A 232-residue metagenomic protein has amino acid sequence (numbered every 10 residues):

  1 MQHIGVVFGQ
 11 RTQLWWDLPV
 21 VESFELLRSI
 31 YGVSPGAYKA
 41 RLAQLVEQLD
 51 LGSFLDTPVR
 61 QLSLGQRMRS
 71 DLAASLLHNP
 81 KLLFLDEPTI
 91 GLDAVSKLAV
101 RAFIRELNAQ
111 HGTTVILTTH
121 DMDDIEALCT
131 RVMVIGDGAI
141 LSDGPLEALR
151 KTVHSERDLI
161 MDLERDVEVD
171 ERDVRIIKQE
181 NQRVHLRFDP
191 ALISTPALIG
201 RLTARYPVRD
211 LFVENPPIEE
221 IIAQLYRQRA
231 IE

Functional and structural regions predicted by a protein language model:
D17, P58-L62: Conserved ABC ATPase signature
E25, S29, A37-F54: Conserved ABC ATPase "signature" region
L72: Hydrophobic anchor residue at the start of the ABC signature
N79: Conserved catalytic motifs of ABC-family nucleotide-binding domains
L83-E87: Catalytic Walker B motif of ABC-type/P-loop ATPase nucleotide-binding domains
R101-D189: ABC transporter nucleotide-binding domain
R157-Q228: Short, charged/small-residue-rich alpha-helical element at the C-terminal edge of ABC transporter nucleotide-binding
